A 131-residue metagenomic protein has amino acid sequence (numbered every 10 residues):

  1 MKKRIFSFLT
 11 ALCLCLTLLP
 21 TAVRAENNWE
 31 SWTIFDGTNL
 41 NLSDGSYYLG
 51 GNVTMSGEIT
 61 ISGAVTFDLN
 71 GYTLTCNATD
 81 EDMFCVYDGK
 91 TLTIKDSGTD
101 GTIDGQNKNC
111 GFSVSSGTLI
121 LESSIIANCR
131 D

Functional and structural regions predicted by a protein language model:
M1-I5: Positively charged n-region of N-terminal signal peptides that target proteins for export
T10-T17: Bacterial N-terminal signal peptides
L18-W29: Sec-dependent signal peptide cleavage junction
L40-M55, V65-N70: Glycine-rich repeat segments that build the extracellular carbohydrate-interaction surface of secreted and virion
T54-T66, T75-K95, D104-L119, D131: Extracellular beta-strand-rich solenoid/capping regions of secreted or surface-exposed proteins that bind or remodel
Y72, S97-D100: Acidic glycine-/aspartate-rich tracts in secreted/extracellular proteins
